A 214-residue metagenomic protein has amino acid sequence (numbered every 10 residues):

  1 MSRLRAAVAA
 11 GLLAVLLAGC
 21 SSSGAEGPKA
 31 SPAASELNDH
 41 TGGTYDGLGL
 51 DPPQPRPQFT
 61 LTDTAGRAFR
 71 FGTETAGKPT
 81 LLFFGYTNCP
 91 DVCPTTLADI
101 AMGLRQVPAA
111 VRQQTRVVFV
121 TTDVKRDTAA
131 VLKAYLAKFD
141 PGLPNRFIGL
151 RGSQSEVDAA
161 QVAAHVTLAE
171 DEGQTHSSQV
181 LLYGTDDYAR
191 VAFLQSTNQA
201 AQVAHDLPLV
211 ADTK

Functional and structural regions predicted by a protein language model:
M1-V8: Bacterial N-terminal signal peptides that target proteins for export
V15-G19: C-terminal motif of bacterial Sec signal peptides marking the signal peptidase cleavage site
S21-G24: Bacterial signal peptide processing site
E36-T73, A98: N-terminal "domain-start" segment that seeds a small globular fold
R70-I100: Short active-site neighborhood of thiol/selenol oxidoreductases, capturing the structured segment around
L81-L82, V117, V180: Hydrophobic beta-strand anchors of alpha/beta hydrolase catalytic cores
T95-A160: Structural microenvironment flanking redox-active thiols in thiol-disulfide oxidoreductases
D171-K214: Thiol-/selenol-based redox modules, centered on thioredoxin-like and closely related oxidoreductase domains
